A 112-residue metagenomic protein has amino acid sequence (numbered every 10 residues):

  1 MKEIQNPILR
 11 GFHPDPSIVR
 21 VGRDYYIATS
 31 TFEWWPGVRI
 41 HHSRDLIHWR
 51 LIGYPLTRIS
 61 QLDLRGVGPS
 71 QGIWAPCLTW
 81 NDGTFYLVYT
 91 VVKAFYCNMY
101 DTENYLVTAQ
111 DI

Functional and structural regions predicted by a protein language model:
M1-I112: Carbohydrate-active catalytic/glycan-binding domains of CAZyme proteins, especially the secreted or lumenal ectodomains
